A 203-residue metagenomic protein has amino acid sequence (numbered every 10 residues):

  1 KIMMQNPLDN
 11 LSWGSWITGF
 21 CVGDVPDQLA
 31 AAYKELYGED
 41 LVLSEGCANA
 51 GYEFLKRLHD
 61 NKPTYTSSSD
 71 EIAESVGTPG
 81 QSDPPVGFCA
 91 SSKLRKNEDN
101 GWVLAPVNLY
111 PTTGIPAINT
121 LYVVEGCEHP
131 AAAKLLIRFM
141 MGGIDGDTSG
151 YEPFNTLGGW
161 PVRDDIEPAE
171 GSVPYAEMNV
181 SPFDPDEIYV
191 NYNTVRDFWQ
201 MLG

Functional and structural regions predicted by a protein language model:
K1, T78-F88: Alpha-to-beta junction loops
K1-G77: Extracytoplasmic ligand-binding site segments that recognize negatively charged/polar headgroups
G14-I17, Y52, A73, S91 (+2 more regions): Extracytoplasmic/secreted envelope proteins and their assembly/folding machinery, especially bacterial periplasmic
C21-V25, H59-D60, G77-Q81, E128 (+2 more regions): Sec-exported extracytoplasmic/periplasmic mature domains
F54-L58, G101-E125: Periplasmic-binding protein-like
P84-V103: A ligand-binding cleft/hinge motif common to bilobed small-molecule-binding domains
G114-I115, N119-E187: Mature extracytoplasmic/periplasmic domains
E177-G203: Conserved C-terminal helix/tail region of periplasmic/extracytoplasmic solute-binding proteins
